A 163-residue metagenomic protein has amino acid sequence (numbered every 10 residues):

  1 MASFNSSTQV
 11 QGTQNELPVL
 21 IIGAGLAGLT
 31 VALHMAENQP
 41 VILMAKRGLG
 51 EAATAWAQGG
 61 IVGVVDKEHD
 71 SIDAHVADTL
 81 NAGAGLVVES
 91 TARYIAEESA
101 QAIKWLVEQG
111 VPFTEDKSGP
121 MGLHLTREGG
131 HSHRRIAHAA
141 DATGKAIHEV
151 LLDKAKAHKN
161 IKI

Functional and structural regions predicted by a protein language model:
M1-L20, E37-Q39: Extreme N-terminal leader/targeting segments of oxidoreductases
F4-V10, P40, A45-I163: Conserved N-terminal/central alpha/beta ligand/cofactor-binding core
L17-L43: N-terminal Rossmann-like FAD-binding beta1-loop-alpha1 element of flavoenzymes
